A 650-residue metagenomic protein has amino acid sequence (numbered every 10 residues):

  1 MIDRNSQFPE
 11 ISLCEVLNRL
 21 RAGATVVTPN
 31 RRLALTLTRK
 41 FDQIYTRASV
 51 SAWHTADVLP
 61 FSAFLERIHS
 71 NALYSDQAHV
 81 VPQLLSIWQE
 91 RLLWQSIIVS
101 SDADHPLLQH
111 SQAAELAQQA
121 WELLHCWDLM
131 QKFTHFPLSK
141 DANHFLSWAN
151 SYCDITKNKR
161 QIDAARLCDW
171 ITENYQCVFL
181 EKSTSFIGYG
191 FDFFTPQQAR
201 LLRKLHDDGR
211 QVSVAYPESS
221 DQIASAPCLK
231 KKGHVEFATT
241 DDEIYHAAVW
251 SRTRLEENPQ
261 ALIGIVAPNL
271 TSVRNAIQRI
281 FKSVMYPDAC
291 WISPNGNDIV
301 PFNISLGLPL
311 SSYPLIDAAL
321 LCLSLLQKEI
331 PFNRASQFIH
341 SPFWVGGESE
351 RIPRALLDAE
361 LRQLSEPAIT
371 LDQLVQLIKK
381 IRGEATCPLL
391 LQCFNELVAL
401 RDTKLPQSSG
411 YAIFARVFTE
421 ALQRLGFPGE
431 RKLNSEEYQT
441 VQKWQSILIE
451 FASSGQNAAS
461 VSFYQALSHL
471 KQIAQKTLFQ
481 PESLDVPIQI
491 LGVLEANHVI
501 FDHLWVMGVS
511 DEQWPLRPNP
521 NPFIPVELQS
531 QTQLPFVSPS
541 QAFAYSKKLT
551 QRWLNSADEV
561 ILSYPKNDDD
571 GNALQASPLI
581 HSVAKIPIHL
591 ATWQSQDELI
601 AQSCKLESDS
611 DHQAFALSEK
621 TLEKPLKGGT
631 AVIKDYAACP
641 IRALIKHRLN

Functional and structural regions predicted by a protein language model:
M1-N650: Polyanion-engaging groove/track-forming segments
